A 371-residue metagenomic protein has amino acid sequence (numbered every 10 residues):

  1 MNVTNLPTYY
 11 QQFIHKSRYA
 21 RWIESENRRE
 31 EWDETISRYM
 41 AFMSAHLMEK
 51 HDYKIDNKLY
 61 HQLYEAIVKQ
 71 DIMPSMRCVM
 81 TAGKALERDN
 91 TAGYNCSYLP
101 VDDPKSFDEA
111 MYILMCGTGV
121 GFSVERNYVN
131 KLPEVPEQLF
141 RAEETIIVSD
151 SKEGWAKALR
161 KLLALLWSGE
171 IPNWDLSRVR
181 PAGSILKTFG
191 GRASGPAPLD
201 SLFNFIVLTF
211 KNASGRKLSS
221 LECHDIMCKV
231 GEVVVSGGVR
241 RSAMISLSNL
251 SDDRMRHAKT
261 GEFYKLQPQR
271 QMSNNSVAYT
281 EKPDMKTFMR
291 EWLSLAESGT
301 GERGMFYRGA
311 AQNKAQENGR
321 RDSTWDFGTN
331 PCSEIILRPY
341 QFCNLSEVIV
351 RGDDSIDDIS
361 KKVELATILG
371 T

Functional and structural regions predicted by a protein language model:
M1-T371: Extended catalytic cores of very large enzyme megasubunits
